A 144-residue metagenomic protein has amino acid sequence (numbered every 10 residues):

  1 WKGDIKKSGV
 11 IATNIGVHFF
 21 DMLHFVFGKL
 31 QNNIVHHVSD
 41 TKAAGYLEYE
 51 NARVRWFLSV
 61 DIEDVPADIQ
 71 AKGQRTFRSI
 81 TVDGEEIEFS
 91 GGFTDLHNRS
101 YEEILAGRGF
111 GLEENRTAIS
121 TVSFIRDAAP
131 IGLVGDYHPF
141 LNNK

Functional and structural regions predicted by a protein language model:
W1-N32: Predominantly a Rossmann-like dinucleotide-binding segment in NAD(P)-dependent oxidoreductases
T13, V17, T94, G109: Electropositive phosphate-/nucleotide-binding environments in soluble metabolic enzymes
F19-F20, H97, V122: A general structural signal for well-ordered alpha-helical segments in protein cores
I34-S39: Short catalytic/ligand-gating loop segments at beta-alpha or beta-beta junctions within enzyme catalytic domains
D40-H97: C-terminal substrate-binding/catalytic lobe of Rossmann-fold NAD(P)-dependent oxidoreductases
E102-K144: C-terminal helix-rich "cap/oligomerization" subdomain common to oxidoreductases
